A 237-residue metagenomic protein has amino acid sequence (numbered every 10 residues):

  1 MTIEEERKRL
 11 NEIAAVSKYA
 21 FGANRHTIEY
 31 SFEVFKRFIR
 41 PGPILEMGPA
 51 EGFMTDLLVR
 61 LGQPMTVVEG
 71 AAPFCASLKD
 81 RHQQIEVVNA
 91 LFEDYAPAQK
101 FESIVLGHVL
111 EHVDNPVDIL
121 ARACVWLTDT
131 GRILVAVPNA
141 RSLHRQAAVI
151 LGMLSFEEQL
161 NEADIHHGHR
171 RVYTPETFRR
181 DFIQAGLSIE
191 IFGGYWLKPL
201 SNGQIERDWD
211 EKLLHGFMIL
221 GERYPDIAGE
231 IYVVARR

Functional and structural regions predicted by a protein language model:
M1-Q99, S103-G107, L120, G194-L197 (+2 more regions): Conserved N-terminal segment of class I S-adenosyl-L-methionine
S17-A23, F53, D114-V125, R132-R236: S-adenosyl-L-methionine-dependent methyltransferase catalytic module, highlighting the catalytic core
D80, Q84, T128, R141-S142: Intrinsic-disorder/low-complexity, polar/charged segments
H108-H112: A short His-aromatic
